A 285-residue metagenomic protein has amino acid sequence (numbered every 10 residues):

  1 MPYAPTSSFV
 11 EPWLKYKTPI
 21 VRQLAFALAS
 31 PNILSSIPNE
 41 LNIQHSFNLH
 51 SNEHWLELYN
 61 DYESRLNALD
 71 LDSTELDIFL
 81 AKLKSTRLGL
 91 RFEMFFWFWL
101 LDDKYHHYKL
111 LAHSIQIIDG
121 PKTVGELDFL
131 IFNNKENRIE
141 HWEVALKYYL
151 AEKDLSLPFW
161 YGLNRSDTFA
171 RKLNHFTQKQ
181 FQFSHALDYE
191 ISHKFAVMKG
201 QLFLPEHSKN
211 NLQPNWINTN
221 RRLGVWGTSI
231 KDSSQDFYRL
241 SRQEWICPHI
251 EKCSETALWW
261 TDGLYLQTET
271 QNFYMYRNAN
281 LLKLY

Functional and structural regions predicted by a protein language model:
M1-Y285: Intrinsically disordered, low-complexity Ser/Thr/Pro/Gly-rich regulatory segments
